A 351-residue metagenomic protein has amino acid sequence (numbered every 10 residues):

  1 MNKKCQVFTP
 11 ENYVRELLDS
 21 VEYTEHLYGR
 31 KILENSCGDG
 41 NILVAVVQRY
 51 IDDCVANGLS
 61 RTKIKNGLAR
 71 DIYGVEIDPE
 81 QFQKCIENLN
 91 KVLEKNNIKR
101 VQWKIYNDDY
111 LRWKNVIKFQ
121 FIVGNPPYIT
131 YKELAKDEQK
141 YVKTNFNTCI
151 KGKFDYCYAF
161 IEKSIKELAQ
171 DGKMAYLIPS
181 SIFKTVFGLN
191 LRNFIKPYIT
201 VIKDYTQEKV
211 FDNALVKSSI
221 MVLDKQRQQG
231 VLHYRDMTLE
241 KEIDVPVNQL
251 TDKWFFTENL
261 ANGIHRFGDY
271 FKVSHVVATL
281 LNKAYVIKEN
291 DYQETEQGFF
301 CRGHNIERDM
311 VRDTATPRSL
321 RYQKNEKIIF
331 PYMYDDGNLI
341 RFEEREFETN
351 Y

Functional and structural regions predicted by a protein language model:
M1-Q207, V222-H233: SAM-dependent methyltransferase catalytic region
K4, K209-Y351: C-terminal substrate-recognition regions of SAM-dependent nucleic acid methyltransferases
